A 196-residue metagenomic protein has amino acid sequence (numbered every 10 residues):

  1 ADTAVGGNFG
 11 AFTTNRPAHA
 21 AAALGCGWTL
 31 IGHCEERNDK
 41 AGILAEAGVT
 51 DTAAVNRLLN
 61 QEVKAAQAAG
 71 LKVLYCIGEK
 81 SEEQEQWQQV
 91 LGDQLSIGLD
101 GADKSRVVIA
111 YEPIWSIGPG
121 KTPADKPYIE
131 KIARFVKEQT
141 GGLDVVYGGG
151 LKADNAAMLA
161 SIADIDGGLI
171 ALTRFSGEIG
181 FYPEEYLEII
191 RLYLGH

Functional and structural regions predicted by a protein language model:
A1-D2, T29-I31, V73-Y75, V107-Y111 (+2 more regions): Hydrophobic faces of well-ordered beta-strands that scaffold small-molecule active sites in alpha/beta enzyme cores
A1-G6, C34, G78-E82, I114-S116 (+2 more regions): Active-site beta-loop-alpha junctions enriched in small/polar residues
D2-R57: Glycine/small-residue-rich loop that forms an oxyanion/phosphate-binding "nest" at active or ligand-binding sites
G7-T14, P113-D144, L151, I179-F181 (+1 more regions): Glycine/Thr-rich beta-alpha phosphate-binding loop at enzyme active sites
L30-D39, E79, D103-R106, P113 (+2 more regions): Glycine-rich phosphate-binding active-site loops on the catalytic face of alpha/beta enzymes
R37-K121: Conserved anion-binding
A45-G48, T52, R174-H196: C-terminal helical cap(s) of enzyme catalytic domains, especially alpha/beta-barrels
G150-I165: Catalytic cores of alpha/beta
